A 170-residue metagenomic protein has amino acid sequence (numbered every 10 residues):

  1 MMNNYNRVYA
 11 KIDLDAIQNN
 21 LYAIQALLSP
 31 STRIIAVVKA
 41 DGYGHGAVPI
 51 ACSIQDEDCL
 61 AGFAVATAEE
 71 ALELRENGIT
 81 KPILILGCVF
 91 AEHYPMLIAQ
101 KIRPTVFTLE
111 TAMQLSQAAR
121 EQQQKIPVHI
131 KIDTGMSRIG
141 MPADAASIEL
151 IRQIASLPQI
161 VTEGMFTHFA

Functional and structural regions predicted by a protein language model:
N4, V8-K11, A16, P30-A170: Active-site-proximal beta-alpha core segment in soluble small-molecule metabolic enzymes
L21-T32: Glycine-rich phosphate/diphosphate-binding loops that line cofactor/substrate pockets in enzymes
